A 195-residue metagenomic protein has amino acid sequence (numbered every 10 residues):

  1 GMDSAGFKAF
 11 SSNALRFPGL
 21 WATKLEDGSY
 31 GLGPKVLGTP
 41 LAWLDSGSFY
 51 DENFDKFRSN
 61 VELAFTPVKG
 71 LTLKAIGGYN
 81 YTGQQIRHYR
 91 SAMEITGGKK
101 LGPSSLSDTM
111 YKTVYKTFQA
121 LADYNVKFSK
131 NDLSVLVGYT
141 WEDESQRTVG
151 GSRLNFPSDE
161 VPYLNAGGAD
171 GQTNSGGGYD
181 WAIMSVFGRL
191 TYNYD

Functional and structural regions predicted by a protein language model:
G1-K56, K74-S185: Surface-exposed loop/interface segments of Gram-negative outer-membrane beta-barrel transport/assembly proteins
T66-V68, K127-K130, D195: Outer-membrane beta-barrel channels and translocator barrels
L71: An active-site-proximal structural segment forming one wall of the substrate-binding cleft that immediately precedes
M184-N193: Structured alpha-helical segments in the cores of large, soluble enzyme domains
